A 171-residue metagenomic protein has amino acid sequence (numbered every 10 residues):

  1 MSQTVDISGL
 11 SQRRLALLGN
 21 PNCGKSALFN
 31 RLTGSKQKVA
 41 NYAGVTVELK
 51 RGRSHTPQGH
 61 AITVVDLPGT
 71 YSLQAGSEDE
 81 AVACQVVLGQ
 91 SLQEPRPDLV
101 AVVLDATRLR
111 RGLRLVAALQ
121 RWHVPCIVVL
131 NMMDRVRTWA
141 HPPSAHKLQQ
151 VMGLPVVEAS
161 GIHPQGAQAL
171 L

Functional and structural regions predicted by a protein language model:
M1-E78, E94: Conserved G1/Walker A P-loop phosphate-binding module
G34, T46, E80-V82, A117-Q120 (+1 more regions): Glycine-rich, phosphate-binding/catalytic loops in enzymes
I62, C126-I127, V156: Hydrophobic anchor at the start of a short beta-strand that flanks the dinucleotide cofactor-binding loop
T70-A75, Q90-R114, R121-P142: Conserved Switch II/interswitch segment of TRAFAC-class P-loop GTPases
S77-L88: Glycine-rich, highly charged phosphate/nucleotide-binding loops
D134-L171: Canonical P-loop GTPase G-domain recognition
